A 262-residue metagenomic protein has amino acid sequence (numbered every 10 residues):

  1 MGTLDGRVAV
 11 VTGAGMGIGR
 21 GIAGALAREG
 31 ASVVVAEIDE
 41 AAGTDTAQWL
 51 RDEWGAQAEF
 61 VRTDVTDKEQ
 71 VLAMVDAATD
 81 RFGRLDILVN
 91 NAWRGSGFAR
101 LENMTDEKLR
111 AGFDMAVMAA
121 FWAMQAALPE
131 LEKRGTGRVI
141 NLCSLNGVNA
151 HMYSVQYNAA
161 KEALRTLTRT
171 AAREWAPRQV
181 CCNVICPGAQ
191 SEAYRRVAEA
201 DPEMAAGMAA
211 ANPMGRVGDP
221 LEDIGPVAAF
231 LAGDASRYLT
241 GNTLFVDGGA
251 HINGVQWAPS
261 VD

Functional and structural regions predicted by a protein language model:
V8, G15-G17: Conserved glycine-rich cofactor-binding loop
E29, N149, N158, T170-V180 (+1 more regions): Active-site-adjacent segment of SDR/Rossmann-fold oxidoreductases
F98, T240-D262: Short C-terminal tail/terminal secondary-structure segment of NAD(P)H-dependent dehydrogenase/reductase domains
E102-F121, T136, I140, Y157 (+1 more regions): Catalytic Tyr-X3-Lys loop
M115-K133, A172-R173, P177, G233: Amphipathic alpha-helical dimer-interface segment in Rossmann-like NAD(P)H-dependent oxidoreductases
M124, A160, T168: Active-site helix of classical SDR
S144: Residue(s) in the substrate-gating loop at a strand-loop-helix junction that position the organic substrate next
P177, V184, E203-L239, V246-G248: C-terminal helical subdomain
